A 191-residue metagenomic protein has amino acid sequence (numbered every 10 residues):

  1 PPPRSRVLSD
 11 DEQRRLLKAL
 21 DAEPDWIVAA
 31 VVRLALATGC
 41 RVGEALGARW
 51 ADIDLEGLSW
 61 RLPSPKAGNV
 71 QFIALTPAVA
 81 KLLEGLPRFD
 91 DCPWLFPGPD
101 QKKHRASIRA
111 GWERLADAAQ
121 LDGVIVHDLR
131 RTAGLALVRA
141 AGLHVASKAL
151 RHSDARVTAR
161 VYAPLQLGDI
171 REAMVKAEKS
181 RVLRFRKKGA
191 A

Functional and structural regions predicted by a protein language model:
P1-V42, L46-G47, E56, K66-V70 (+2 more regions): Basic, Lys/Arg- and aromatic-enriched nucleic-acid-binding interface segment
S5, D21-A22, P63-V70, P97-K103 (+1 more regions): Short, contiguous acidic/charged loop-to-helix segments that flank catalytic cores in large enzymes
V7, S64-G68, A78-A80, L150-K176: Catalytic-site neighborhood detector that most strongly recognizes the C-terminal catalytic loop/helix of tyrosine
V7-R14, G57, A74-D122, A191: Active-site/catalytic core of tyrosine-dependent DNA strand-transfer enzymes
K18, G57, G85, C92 (+3 more regions): C-terminal secondary-structure termini that scaffold catalytic or DNA-interacting sites
A30-R33, A37-E44, G111-R114, R130-S153 (+1 more regions): C-terminal catalytic core of tyrosine-transesterase DNA break-rejoin enzymes
A51-I53: A structural signal for short hydrophobic beta-strand segments in well-ordered beta-sheet cores
S59, V70-A74, A159: Well-ordered beta-strand positions in beta-sheet-rich domains
